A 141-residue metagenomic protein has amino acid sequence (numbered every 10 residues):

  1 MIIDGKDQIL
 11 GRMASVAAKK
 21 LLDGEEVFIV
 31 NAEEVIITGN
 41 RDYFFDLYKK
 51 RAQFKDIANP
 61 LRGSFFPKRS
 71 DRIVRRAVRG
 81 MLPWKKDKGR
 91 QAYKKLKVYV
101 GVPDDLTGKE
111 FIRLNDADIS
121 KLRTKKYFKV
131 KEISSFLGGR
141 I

Functional and structural regions predicted by a protein language model:
M1-I141: Ribosome-associated RNA-binding proteins
